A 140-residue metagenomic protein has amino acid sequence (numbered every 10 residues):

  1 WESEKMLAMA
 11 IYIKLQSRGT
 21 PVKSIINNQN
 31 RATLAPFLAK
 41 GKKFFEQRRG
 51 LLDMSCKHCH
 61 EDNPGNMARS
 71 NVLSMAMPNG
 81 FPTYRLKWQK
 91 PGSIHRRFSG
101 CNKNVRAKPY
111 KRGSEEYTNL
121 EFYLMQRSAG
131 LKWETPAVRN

Functional and structural regions predicted by a protein language model:
W1-A39, G65, P82-P109, Y117 (+1 more regions): Post-cleavage N-terminal segment of exported redox proteins
L38-R48: Short, intrinsically disordered, charge-biased short linear motifs at domain edges
E46-M75, N104, K108, R127-T135: Periplasmic/extracellular electron-transfer cofactor-ligation site, primarily the c-type cytochrome heme-c attachment
V72-N79, K90: Cell-wall glycan
